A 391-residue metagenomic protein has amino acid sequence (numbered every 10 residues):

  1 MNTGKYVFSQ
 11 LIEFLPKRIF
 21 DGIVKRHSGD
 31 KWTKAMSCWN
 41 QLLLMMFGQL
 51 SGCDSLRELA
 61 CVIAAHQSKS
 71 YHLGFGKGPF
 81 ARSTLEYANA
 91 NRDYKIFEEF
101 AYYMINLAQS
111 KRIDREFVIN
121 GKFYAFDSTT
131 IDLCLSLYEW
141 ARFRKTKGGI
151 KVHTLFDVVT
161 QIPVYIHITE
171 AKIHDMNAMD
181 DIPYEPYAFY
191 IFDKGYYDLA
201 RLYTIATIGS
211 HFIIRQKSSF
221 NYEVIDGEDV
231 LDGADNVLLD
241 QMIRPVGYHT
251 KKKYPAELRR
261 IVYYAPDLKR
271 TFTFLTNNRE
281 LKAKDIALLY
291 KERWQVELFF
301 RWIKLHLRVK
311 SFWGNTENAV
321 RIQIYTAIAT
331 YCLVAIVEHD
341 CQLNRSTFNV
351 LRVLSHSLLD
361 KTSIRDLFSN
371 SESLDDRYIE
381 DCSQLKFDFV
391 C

Functional and structural regions predicted by a protein language model:
M1-E58, V62, R92, E99-Y103 (+3 more regions): Single, function-defining residue in the core of a domain
A64-Y71, F75, M176-M179: Glycine-rich loop/turn
K69, Y94-F97, L107: Short helix C-cap/helix-to-loop transition motifs enriched in small/turn-promoting residues
H72-R92: Major-groove recognition helix of helix-turn-helix-like DNA-binding domains
L73, R112-D114, W140-F143, R201: Catalytic micro-motifs at enzyme active sites that drive phosphoryl/nucleotidyl and oxygen chemistry
N106-I113, D175-M176: A short, well-structured juxtamembrane/interface segment
